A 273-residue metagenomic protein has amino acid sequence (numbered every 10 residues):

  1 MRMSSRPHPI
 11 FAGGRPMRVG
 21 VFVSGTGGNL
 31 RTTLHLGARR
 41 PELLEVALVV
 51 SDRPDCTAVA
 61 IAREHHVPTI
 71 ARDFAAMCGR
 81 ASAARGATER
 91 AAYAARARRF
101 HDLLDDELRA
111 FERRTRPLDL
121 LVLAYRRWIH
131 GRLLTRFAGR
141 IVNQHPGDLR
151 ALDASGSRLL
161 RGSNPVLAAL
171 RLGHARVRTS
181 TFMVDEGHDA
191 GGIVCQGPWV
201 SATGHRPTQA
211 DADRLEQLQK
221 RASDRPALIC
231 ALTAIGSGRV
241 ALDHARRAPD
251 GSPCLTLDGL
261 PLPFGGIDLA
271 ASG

Functional and structural regions predicted by a protein language model:
M1-G273: One-carbon transfer enzymes
